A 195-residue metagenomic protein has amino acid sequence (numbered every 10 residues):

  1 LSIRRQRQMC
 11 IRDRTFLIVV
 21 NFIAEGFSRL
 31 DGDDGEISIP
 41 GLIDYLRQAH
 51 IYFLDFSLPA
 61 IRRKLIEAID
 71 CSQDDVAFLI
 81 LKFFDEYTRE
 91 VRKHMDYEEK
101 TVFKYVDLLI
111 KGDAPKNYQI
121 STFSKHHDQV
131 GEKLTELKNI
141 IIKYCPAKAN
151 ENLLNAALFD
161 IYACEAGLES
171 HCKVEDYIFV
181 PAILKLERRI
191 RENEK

Functional and structural regions predicted by a protein language model:
L1-D13: Single conserved hydrophobic/aromatic residue that forms the stacking wall/gate of nucleotide- or nucleobase-binding
Q8, T15, S28, G35 (+2 more regions): Terminal targeting/low-complexity segments that flank the catalytic cores of oxidoreductases
F16-Y52: Hydrophobic/aromatic-rich structural module bridging two neighboring secondary-structure elements via a short loop
F22, A60-E67, K133-K143: Solvent-exposed, amphipathic alpha-helical segments
G32-I39, I69-I80, A147-L158: Short, charged/polar, low-complexity loop and linker segments that flank or interrupt alpha-helical bundles
A49-V130: Charged, well-structured binding/catalytic surfaces in domain cores that contact anionic ligands
A114-K195: Long amphipathic all-alpha helical oligomerization modules
